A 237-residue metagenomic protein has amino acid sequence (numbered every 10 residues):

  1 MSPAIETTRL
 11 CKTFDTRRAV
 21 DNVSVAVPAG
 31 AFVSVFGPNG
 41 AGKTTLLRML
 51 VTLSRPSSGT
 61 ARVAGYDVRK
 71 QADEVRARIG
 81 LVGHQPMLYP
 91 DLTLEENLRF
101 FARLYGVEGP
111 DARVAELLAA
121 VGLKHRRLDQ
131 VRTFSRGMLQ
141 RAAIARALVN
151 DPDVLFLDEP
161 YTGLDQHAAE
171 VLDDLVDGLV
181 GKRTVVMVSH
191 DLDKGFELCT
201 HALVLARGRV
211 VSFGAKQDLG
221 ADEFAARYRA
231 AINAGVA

Functional and structural regions predicted by a protein language model:
F36-P38: The feature captures the beta-strand-to-loop junction immediately N-terminal to the Walker
V51: Helix-to-loop junction immediately C-terminal to a conserved catalytic motif
R99, R103-R126: Conserved ABC ATPase "signature" region
L155-D158: Catalytic Walker B motif of ABC-type/P-loop ATPase nucleotide-binding domains
Q166-A168: Helix N-cap at the start of a conserved alpha-helix in ABC-type nucleotide-binding domains
G195-E197: A short, surface-exposed alpha-helical micro-motif characterized by mixed small hydrophobic and charged/polar residues
